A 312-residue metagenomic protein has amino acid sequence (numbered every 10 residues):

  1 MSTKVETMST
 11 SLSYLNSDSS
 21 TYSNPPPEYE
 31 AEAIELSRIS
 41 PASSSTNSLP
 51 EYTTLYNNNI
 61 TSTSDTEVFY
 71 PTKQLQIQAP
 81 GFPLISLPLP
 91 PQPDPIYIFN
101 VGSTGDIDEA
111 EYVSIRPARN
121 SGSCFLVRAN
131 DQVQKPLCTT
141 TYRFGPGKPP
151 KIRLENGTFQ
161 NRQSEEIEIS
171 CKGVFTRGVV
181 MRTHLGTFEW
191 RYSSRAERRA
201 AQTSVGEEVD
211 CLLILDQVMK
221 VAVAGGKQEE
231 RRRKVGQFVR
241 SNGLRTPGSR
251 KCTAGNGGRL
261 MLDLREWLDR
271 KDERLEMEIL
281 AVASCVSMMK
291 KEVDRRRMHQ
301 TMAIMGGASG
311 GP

Functional and structural regions predicted by a protein language model:
S2-I107, H184-P312: Low-complexity or membrane-interfacial segments used for flexible interactions
D94-F175: Short N-terminal edge-element motif at the start of the domain
P150-I152, E165, R177-V179, C211-L213 (+1 more regions): One face of beta-strands
E155-G157, R182-G186: Short strand-coil-strand connectors
S170, G178-T183: Long, contiguous regulatory modules within eukaryotic nuclear regulatory proteins
